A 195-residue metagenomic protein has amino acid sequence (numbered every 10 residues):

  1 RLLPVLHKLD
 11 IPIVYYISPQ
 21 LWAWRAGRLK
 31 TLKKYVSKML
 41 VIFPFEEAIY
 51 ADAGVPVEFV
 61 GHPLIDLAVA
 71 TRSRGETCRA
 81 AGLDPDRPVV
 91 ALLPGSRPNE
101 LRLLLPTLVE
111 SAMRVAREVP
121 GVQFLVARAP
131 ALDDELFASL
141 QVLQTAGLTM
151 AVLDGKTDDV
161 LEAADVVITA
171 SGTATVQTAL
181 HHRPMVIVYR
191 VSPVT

Functional and structural regions predicted by a protein language model:
R1-C78, L93-L101, G121, A129-A131 (+2 more regions): Active-site and donor-binding regions of nucleotide-sugar-utilizing enzymes
V14, L40, E58, L125 (+3 more regions): Hydrophobic/aromatic beta-strand patches that form the interior of the parallel beta-sheet core in alpha/beta enzyme
S37, P88, D165: Conserved acidic residues
D84-A91, V122-Q123: Charged active-site motifs of nucleotide-sugar-dependent glycosyltransferases
R97-A127: Conserved catalytic-core segment of nucleotide-activated headgroup transferases in glycan assembly
F137-G155: Nucleotide-activated donor-binding/catalytic signature segment of Leloir-type glycosyltransferases, i.e., the conserved
D154-T195: A donor-sugar binding/catalytic signature common to diverse glycosyltransferases and related nucleotide-sugar
